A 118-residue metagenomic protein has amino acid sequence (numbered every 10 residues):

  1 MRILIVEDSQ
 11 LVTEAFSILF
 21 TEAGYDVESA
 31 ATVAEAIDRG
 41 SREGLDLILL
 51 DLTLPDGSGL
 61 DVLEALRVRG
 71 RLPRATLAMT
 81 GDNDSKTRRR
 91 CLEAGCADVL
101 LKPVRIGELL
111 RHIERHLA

Functional and structural regions predicted by a protein language model:
E7: Conserved acidic carboxylate
Q10-E28: Two-component/phosphorelay signaling modules centered on CheY-like receiver
S29-L47: Acidic, metal-coordinating helix/loop segments flanking the phosphotransfer/catalytic sites of two-component signaling
T32, S58-D61: Acidic catalytic/metal-coordinating carboxylates
D51, T80: Active-site residues of response regulator receiver
P55, D84: The feature encodes the CheY-like receiver
L60-P73: Short amphipathic alpha-helix used as the core "switch/output" element in two-component signaling
L92, V104-I113: C-terminal output helix
